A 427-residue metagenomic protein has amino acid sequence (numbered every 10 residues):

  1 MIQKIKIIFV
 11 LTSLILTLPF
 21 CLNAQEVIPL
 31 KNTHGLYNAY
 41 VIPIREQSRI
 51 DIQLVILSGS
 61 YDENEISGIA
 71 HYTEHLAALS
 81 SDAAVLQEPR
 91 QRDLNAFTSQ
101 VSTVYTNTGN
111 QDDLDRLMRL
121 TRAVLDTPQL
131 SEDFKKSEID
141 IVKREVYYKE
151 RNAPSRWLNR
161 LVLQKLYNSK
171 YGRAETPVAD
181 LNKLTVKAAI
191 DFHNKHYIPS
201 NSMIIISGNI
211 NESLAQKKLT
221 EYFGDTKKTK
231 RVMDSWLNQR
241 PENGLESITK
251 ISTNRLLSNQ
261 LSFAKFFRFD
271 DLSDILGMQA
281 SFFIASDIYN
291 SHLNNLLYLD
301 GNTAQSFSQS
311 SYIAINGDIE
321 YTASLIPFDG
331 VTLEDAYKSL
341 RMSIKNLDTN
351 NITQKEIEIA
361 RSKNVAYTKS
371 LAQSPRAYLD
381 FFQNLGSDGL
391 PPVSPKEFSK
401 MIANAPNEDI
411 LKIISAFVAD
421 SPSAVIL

Functional and structural regions predicted by a protein language model:
M1-F9: Bacterial N-terminal signal peptides that target proteins for export
I8-P19: Bacterial N-terminal signal peptides
Q25-K31, L163-S202, W236-Q239, F269-S273 (+2 more regions): Histidine-acidic residue clusters that define the catalytic metal-binding segment of zinc metallopeptidase domains
Q25-V27, H34-Y37, Q47-Q53, E65-I69 (+13 more regions): Extracytoplasmic
Q53-Q111, Y171-E175, N290-Q305, I315: M16/MPP (pitrilysin/insulinase) zinc-metallopeptidase core fold and M16-derived inactive scaffolds
R90-F192, M342, Q354-R376: Acidic/histidine-enriched segments that form metal/cofactor-coordinating and catalytic pocket/exosite environments
N168, P199, M203-D271: An aromatic/glycine/proline-enriched structural segment found at the starts of mature extracellular/organellar domains
M203-N209, L347, N351, K355-L427: C-terminal regions of mature proteins
